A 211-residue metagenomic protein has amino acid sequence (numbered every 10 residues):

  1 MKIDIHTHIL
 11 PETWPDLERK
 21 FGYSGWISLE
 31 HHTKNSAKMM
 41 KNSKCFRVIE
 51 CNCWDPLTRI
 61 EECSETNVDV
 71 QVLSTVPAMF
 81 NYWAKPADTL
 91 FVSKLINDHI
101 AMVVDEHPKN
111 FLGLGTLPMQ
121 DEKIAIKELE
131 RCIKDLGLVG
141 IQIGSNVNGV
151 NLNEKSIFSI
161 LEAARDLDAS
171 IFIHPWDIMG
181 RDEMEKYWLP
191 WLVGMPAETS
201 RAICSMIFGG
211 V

Functional and structural regions predicted by a protein language model:
M1-G210: Helix-coil boundary/capping segments in enzymes
